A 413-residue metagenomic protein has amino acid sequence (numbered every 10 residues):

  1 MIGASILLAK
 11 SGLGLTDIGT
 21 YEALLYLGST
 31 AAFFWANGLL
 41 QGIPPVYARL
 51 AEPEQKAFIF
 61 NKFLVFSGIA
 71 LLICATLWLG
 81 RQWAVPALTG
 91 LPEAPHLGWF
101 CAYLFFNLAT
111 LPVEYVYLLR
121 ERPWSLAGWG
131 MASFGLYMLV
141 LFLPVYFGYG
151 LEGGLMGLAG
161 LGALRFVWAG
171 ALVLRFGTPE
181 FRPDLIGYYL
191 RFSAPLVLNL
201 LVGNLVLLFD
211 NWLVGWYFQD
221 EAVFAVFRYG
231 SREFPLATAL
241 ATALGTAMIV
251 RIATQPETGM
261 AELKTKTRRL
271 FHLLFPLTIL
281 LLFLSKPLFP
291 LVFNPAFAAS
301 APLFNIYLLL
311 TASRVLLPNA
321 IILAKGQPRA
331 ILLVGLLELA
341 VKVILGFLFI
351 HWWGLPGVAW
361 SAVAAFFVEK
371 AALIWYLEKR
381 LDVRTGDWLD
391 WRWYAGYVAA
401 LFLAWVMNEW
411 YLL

Functional and structural regions predicted by a protein language model:
M1-Q41, A70, C74-W78, M138 (+5 more regions): Signature of the first transmembrane helix
I2-I18, V85-A87, N204-L236, R251-T254 (+1 more regions): Helix-terminus/linker motif at the lipid-water interface of multi-pass membrane proteins
L15, R81-F100, E221, L281-S313 (+1 more regions): Interfacial segments at transmembrane-helix termini and the short loops linking adjacent helices
I18-W35, D210-W212, V223-A241, R268-R269 (+1 more regions): Alpha-helical transmembrane segments of polytopic membrane transporters and translocases
F33-E52, L119, E233-M260, K264-F271 (+1 more regions): Helix-loop junctions and terminal segments of transmembrane helices in multi-pass membrane transport/translocation
G98, A127-R175, L337-V341, L355-E378 (+2 more regions): Hydrophobic alpha-helical transmembrane segments
F106-G128, L308-L337, L377: Membrane-interface junctions at transmembrane-helix termini in multi-pass inner-membrane proteins
W124, G128, L151-G154, V167-L207 (+4 more regions): Interhelical loop/hinge segments that connect adjacent transmembrane helices in multipass membrane
